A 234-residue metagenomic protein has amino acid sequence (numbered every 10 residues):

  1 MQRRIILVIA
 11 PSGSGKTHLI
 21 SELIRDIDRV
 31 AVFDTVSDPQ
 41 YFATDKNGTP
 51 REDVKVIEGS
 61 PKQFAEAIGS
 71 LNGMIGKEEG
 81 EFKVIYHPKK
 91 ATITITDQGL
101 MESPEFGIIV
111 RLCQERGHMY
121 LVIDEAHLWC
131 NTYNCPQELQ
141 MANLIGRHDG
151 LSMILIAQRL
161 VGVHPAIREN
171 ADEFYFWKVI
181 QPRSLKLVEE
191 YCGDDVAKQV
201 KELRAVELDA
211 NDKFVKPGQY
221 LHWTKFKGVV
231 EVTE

Functional and structural regions predicted by a protein language model:
M1-Q2, T35: N-terminal pre-Walker A segment at the start of P-loop NTPase domains
Q2-P11, L19, V30, E173 (+1 more regions): P-loop NTPase motor core of the ASCE superfamily
I6-R25, V36-S37, K90-V196: Conserved P-loop NTPase motor cores
S14-K62: Walker A/P-loop NTP-binding active-site region of P-loop NTPases, recognizing the glycine-rich GxxxxGKT/S
R29-A31, E81-I85, M119-L121: Hydrophobic beta-strand segments of well-ordered beta-sheets in folded domains
K55-E58, Y175-F176, H222: Structural signal for conserved beta-strand scaffold positions within catalytic alpha/beta enzyme cores
E58-E79: Inter-Walker segment of RecA-like/P-loop motor cores
N72-L100: Conserved P-loop NTPase mechanochemical-coupling segment
